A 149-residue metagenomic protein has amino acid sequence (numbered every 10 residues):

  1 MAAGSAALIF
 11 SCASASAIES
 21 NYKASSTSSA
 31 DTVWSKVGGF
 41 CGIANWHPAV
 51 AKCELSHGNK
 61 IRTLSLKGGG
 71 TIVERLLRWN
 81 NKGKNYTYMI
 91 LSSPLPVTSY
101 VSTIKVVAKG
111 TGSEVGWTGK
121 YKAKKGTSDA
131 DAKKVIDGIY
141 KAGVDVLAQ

Functional and structural regions predicted by a protein language model:
A2-S11: Bacterial N-terminal signal peptides
F10-S56: Hydrophobic ligand-binding cavity/cleft-lining segments
S20-Y22, A49, K60, I72 (+1 more regions): Residue-level marker for the onset of beta-strands and adjacent loop->beta junctions in well-ordered domains
S28, H57-N59, G83, G110: Residue-level signal for tight coil/turn positions that link beta-strands
S28, T32-S35, G42-N45, T71 (+2 more regions): Extracytoplasmic/secreted proteins, especially bacterial periplasmic and envelope-associated proteins
T32-V37, I43, R62, L76 (+2 more regions): Hydrophobic pocket/interface hotspot
K67-E114, K120-K124: Hydrophobic-ligand binding "helix-grip"
P94, E114-G116, K120-Q149: A conserved amphipathic terminal alpha-helix motif
